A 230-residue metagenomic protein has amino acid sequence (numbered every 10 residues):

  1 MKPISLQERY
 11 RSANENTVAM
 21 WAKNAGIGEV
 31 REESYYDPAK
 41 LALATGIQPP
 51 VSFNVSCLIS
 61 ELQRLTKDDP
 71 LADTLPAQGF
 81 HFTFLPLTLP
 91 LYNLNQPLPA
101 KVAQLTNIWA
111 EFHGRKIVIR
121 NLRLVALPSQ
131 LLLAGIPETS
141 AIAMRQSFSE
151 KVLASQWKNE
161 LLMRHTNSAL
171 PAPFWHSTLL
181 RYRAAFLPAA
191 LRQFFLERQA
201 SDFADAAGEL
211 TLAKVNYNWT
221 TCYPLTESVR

Functional and structural regions predicted by a protein language model:
M1-R230: Histidine-dependent nucleotide/RNA phosphoesterase domain, centered on the 2H-phosphoesterase fold with its duplicated
